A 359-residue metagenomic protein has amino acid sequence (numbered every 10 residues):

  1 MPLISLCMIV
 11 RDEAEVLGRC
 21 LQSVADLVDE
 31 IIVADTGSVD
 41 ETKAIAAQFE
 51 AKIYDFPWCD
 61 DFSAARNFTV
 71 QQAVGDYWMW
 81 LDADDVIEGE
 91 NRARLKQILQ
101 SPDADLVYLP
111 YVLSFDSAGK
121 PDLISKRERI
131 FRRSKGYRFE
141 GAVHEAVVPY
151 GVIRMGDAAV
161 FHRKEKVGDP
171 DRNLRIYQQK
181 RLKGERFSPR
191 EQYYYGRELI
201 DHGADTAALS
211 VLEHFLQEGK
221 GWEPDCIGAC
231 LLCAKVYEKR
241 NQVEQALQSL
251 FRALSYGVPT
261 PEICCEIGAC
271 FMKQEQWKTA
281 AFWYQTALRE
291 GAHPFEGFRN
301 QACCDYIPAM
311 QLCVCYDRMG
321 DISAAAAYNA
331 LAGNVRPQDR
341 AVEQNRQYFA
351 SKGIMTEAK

Functional and structural regions predicted by a protein language model:
M1-S23: N-proximal low-complexity "stem/linker" segments adjacent to membrane-targeting elements
E15-G18, D40-F49, E90: Acidic helix N-cap motif at the loop->helix transition within catalytic regions of sugar-transfer enzymes
S23, L27, D35-A47, W58 (+1 more regions): A conserved acidic beta->alpha catalytic loop
K43-F68, Q72: Conserved donor nucleotide-binding strand/loop of the catalytic core
A64-V70, I87-H214: Catalytic-site signature of metal-activated, phosphate-bearing donor transferases, centered on the GT-A/GT-A-like
W78: Short aromatic/hydrophobic "clamp" motif used to bind/position activated sugar donors
